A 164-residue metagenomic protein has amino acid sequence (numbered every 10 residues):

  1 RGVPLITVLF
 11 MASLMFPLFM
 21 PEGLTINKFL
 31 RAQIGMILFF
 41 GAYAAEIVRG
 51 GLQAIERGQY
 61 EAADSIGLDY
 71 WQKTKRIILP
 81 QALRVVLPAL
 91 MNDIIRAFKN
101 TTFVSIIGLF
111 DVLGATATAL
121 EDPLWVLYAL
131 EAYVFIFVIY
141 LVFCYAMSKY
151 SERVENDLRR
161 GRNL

Functional and structural regions predicted by a protein language model:
R1-L164: Transmembrane alpha-helices and adjacent helix-loop boundaries
